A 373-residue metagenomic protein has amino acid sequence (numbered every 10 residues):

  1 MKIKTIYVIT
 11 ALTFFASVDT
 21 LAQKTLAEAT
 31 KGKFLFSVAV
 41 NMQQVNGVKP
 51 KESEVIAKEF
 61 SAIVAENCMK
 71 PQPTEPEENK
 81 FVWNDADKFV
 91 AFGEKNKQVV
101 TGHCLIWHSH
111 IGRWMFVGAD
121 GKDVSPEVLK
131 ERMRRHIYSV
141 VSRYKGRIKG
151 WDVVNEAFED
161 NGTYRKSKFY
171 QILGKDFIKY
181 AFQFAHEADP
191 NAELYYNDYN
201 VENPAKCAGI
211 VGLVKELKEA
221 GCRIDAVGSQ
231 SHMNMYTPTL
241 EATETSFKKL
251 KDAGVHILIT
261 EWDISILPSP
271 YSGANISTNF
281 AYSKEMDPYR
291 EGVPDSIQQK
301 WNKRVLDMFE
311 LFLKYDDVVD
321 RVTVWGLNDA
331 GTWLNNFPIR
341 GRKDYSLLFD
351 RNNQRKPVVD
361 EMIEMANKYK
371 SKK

Functional and structural regions predicted by a protein language model:
M1-T25: Bacterial Sec-dependent N-terminal signal peptides
Q23-A62, E66: Boundary/entry segment of secreted carbohydrate-active catalytic domains
K24-L26, K58, A62-P76, D85-E202 (+1 more regions): Substrate-binding cleft and catalytic face of glycoside hydrolase catalytic domains, especially the flexible beta-alpha
K33-S37, A62-V64, V99-T101, I148-D152 (+4 more regions): Structural preference for beta-strand elements that scaffold enzyme active sites
S37-M42, V153, A181-K206, L258-E261 (+1 more regions): Aromatic-lined carbohydrate-recognition surfaces of secreted/lumenal glycan-active proteins
A39-P50, P71-N84, F158-T163, N200-G209 (+3 more regions): Acidic-and-aromatic substrate-binding clefts and catalytic sites of carbohydrate-active enzymes
Q43-A57, R132-V140, K206-L217, V305-L311: Short, acidic/polar
R143, D152-K175, F184, A188 (+4 more regions): Aromatic-rich peripheral "rim/lid" segments of glycoside hydrolase catalytic domains that contact and position glycan
